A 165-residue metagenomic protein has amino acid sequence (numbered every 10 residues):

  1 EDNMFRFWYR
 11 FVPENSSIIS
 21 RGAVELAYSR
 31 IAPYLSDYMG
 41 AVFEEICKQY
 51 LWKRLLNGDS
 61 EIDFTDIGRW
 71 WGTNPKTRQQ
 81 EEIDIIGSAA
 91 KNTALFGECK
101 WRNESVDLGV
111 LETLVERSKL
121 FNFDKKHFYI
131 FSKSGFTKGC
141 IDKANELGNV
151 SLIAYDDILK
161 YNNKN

Functional and structural regions predicted by a protein language model:
E1-E82: Accessory nucleic acid-recognition modules appended to NTPase machines
L51, I83-N103, L114, F128: Conserved catalytic cores of phosphodiester-cleaving nucleases, focusing on short active-site segments
K53-S60, K91-A94, K119-L120: Short helix-loop-beta junction
T65, K125-H127: Residue-level recognition of the N-termini of beta-strands and the immediately preceding loop/turn
E116-K125: Arginine/glycine-rich "motif VI" loop of SF2 helicases in the C-terminal RecA-like domain
Y129-N165: Domain-level recognition of nuclease-like catalytic cores that cleave nucleotide substrates
